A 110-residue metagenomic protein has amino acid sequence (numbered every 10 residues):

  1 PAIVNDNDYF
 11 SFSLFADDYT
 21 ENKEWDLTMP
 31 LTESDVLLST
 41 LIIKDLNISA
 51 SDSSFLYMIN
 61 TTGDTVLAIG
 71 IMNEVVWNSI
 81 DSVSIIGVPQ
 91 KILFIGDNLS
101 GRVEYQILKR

Functional and structural regions predicted by a protein language model:
P1-Y19: Bacterial Sec-dependent N-terminal signal peptides
D8-S13, T62-G70: Surface-exposed loop/edge segments in extracytoplasmic proteins
A16, T20-D35, A68-V88, V103-K109: Beta-sandwich interaction modules
A16-I59, L99: Post-signal-peptide N-terminal segment of Sec-exported extracytoplasmic proteins
D35-I42, V83-D97: Noncatalytic modules at the cell exterior or secretory-pathway interfaces, chiefly beta-strand-rich lectin/adhesion
S49-A68, V103-K109: Short, surface-exposed beta-strand/strand-loop-strand elements in extracellular ectodomains
D52, W77-N78, L93-I95: Low-complexity, flexible helical/coil segments
